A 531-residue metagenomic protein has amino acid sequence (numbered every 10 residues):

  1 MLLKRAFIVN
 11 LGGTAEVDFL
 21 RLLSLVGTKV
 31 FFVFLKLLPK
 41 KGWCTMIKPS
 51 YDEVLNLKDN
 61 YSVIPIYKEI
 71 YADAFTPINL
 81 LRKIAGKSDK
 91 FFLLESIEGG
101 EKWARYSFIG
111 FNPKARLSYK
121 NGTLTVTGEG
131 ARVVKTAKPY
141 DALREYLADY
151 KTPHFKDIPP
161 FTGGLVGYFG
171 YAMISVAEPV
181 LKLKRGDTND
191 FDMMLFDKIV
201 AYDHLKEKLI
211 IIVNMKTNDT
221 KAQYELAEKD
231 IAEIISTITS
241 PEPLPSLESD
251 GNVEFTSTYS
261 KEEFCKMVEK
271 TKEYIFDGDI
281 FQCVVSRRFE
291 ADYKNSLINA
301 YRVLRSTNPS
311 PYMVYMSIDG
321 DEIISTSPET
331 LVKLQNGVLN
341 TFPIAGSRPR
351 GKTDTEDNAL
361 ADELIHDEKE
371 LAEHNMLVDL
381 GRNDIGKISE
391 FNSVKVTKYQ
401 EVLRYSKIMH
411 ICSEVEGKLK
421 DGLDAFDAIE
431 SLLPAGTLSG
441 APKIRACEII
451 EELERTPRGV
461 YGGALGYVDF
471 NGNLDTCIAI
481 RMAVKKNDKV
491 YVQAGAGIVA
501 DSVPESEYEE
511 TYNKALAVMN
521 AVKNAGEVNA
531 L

Functional and structural regions predicted by a protein language model:
A6, T14-A15, T28, T45: Ala/Thr-enriched low-complexity intrinsically disordered regions
L11, F19-L20, L25, F32-L35: Short hydrophobic targeting helices and cationic amphipathic motifs that mediate membrane/organellar targeting
G12-G13, G27, G42, G463: Residue-identity detector for glycine
L22-L23, K36, P442, E454: Juxtamembrane/membrane-water interface recognition
V30-T45: Short, Lys/Arg-enriched N-terminal segments with co-localized hydrophobic residues within the first ~10-30 amino acids
M46-L531: Extended alpha-helical targeting/anchoring segments, especially N-terminal organellar/secretory targeting helices
